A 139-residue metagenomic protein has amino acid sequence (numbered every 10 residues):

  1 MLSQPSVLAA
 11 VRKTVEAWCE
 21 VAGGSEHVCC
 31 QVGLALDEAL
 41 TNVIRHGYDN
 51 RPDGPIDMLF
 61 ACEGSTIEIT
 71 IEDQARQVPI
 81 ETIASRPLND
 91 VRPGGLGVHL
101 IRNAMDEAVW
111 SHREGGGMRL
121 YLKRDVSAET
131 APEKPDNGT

Functional and structural regions predicted by a protein language model:
M1-Q4: Short amphipathic
V15-D37, D90-R92: Conserved short strand/loop->alpha-helix "switch" segment adjacent to the catalytic nucleotide/phosphoryl-transfer site
A39, V43: Hydrophobic residues in the alpha-helical elements that line and stabilize the ATP-binding pocket of the HATPase_c
I44-T139: Conserved beta-strand-loop-beta-strand hairpin that lines the nucleotide-binding pocket of ATP/GTP-utilizing enzymes
